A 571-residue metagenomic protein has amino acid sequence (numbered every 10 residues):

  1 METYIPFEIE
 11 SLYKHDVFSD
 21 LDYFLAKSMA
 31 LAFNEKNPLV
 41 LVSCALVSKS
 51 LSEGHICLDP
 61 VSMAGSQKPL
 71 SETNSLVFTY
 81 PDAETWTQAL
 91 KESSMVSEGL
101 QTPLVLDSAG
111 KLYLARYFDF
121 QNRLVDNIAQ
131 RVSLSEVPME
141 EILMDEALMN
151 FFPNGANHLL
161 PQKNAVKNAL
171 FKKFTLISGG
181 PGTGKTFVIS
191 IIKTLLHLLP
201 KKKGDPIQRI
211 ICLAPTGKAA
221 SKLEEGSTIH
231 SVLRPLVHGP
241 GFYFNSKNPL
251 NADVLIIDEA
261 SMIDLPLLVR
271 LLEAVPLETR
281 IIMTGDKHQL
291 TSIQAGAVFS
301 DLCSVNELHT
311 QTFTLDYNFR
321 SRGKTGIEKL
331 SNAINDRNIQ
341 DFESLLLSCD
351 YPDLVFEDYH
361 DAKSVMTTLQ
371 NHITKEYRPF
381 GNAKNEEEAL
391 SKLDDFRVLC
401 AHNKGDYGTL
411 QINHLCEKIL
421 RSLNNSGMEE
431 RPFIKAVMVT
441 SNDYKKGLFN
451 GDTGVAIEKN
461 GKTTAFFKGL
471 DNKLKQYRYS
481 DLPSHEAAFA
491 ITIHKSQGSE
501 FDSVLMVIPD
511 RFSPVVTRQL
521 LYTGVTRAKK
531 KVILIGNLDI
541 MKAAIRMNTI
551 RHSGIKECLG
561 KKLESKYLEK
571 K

Functional and structural regions predicted by a protein language model:
M1-F78: Intrinsically disordered, low-complexity N-terminal extensions of AAA+/P-loop NTPases that precede the structured
M63, L124, D258, D286 (+6 more regions): Residue-level signature of catalytic and energy-coupling elements of molecular machines, predominantly ATP/GTP-dependent
N74-I142: Interdomain "pre-motor" coupling segment immediately N-terminal to P-loop NTPase/helicase cores
M144-F174: Conserved pre-motif I regulatory segment
K163-V166, L170-S348: ASCE P-loop NTPase helicase motor core
V166-N168, P181, G204, C212 (+11 more regions): Replace "in large, NTP-powered and nucleic-acid-processing enzymes" with "in large, NTP-powered factors and other
H288, S292-V437, D443-K446: Conserved helicase motor core of P-loop NTPases
D452-K571: C-terminal accessory regions
